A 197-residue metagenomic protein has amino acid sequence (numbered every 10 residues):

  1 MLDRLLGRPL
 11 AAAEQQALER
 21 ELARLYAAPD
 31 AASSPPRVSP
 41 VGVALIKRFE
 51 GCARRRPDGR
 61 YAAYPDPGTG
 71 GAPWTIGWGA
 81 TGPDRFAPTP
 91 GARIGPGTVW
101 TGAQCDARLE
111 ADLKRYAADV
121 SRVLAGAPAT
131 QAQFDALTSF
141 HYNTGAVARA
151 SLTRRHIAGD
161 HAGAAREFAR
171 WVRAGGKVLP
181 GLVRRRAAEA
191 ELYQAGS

Functional and structural regions predicted by a protein language model:
M1-S197: Cell-wall polysaccharide-cleaving catalytic domain and substrate-binding groove, primarily in peptidoglycan/chitin
